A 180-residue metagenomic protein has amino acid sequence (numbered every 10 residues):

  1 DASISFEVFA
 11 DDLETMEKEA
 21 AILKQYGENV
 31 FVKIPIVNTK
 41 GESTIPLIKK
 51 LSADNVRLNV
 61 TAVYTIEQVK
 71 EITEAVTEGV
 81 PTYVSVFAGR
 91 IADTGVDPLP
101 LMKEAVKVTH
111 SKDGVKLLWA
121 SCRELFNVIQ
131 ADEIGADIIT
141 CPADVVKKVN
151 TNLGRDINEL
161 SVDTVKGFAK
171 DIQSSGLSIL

Functional and structural regions predicted by a protein language model:
D1-D54, A88-I91: Active-site beta->alpha loop and helix N-cap motifs at the rims of alpha/beta catalytic domains
E42, K49, V56-K147, L153-S175: Catalytic alpha/beta core domains of metabolic enzymes, predominantly
I179-L180: C-terminal extensions of enzymes
